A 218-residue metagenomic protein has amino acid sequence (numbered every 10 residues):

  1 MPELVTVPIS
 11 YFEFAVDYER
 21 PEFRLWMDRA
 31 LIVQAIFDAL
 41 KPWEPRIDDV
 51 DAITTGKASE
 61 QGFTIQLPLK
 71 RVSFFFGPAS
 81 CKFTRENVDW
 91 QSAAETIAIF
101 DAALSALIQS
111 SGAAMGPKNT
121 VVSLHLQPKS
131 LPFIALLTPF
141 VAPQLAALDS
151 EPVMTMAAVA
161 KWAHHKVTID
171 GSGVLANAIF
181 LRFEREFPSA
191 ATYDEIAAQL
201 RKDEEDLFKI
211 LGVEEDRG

Functional and structural regions predicted by a protein language model:
M1-C81, M156-A160: N-terminal low-complexity, intrinsically disordered segments
V16-P21, R85-N87, L126-Q127, F183-P188: Short beta-strand-to-loop capping motifs
V33-I36, A93-S105, I196-E204: Well-ordered, non-membrane alpha-helical segments in soluble/globular domains
P42-S59, A106-S130, A146-V159, D206-G218: Short glycine-rich, low-complexity/disordered patches
G62-E86, A94, H165-A190: Amphipathic N-proximal alpha-helical interface segments
F74-V121: Aromatic- and glycine-enriched beta-alpha-beta binding-site module
P117-F187: Aromatic/basic-lined ligand-recognition segments that form π-stacking hydrophobic pockets flanked by Lys/Arg to engage
N177-G218: Long, compositionally biased interface segments
